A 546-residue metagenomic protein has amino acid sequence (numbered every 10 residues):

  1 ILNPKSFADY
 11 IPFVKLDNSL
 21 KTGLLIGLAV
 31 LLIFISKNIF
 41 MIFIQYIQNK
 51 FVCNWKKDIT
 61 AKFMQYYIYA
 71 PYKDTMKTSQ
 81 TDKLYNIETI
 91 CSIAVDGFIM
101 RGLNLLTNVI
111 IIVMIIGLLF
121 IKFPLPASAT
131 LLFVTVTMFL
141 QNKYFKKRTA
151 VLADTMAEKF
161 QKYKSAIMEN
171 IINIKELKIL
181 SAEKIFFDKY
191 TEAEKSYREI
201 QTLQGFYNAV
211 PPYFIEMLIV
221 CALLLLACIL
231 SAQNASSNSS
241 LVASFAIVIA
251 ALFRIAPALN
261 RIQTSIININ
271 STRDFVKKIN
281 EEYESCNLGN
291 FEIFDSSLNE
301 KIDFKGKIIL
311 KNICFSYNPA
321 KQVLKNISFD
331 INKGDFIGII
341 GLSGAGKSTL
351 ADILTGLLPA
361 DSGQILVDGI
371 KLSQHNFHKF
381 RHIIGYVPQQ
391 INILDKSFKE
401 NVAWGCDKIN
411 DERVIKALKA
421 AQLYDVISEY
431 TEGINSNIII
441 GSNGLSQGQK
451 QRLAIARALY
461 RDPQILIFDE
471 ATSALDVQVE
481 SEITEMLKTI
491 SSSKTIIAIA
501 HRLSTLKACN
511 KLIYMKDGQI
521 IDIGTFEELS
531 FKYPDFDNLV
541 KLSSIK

Functional and structural regions predicted by a protein language model:
I1-S36, F120-L132, S236-V242: Transmembrane helix-loop-helix hairpins at lipid-water interfaces of multipass membrane proteins, especially the type-1
I68-M114, I172, S196, A209: Juxtamembrane loop-to-helix connectors within ABC transporter transmembrane domains
M76-D82, T155-L203, S271, V276-I279 (+2 more regions): Loop segments that connect adjacent transmembrane helices in multi-pass transporters
L103-T155, L225-S240: Transmembrane helices of ABC transporter permease
K178-A182, F206-A209, R254-E284: Cytosolic ends of transmembrane helices, especially the final helix of ABC transmembrane type-1 domains
T355: Helix-to-loop junction immediately C-terminal to a conserved catalytic motif
H382-G385, Q390, N401, A417-A420 (+1 more regions): ABC-family ATPase nucleotide-binding domain "signature/switch" substructure
P388-N437, D535-N538, S544: Conserved "ABC signature" C-loop
